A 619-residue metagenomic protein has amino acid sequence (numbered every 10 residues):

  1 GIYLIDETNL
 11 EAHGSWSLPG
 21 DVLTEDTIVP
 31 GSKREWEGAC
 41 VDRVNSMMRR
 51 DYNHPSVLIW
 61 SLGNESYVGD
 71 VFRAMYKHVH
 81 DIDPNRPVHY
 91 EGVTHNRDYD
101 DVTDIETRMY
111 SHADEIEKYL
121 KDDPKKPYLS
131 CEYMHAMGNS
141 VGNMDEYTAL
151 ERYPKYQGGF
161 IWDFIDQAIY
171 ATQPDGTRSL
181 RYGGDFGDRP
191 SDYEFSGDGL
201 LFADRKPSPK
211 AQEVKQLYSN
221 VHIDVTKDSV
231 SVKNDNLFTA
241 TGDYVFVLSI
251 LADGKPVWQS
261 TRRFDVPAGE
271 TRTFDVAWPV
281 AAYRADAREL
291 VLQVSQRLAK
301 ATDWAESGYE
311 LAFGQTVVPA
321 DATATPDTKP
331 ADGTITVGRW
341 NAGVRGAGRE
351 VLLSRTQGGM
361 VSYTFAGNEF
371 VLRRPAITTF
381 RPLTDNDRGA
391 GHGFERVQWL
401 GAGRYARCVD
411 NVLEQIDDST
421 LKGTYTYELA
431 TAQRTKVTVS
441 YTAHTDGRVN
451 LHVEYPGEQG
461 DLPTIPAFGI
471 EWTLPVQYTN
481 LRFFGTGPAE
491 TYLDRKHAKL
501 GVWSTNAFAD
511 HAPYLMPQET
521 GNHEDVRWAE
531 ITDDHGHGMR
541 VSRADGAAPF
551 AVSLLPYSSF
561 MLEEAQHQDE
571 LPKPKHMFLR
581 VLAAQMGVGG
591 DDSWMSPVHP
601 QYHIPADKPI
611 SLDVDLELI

Functional and structural regions predicted by a protein language model:
G1-S231, D235-P256: Extended substrate-binding grooves/exosites of carbohydrate-active enzymes
T8, S260-R262, G314: Short hydrophobic alpha-helix segments
Y244-F246, L251-R288: Intrinsically disordered, low-complexity Pro/Gly/Ser/Thr-rich segments with frequent PxxP/GP/PP motifs and embedded
P256, S307-L311: Short, exposed coil/turn segments at beta-strand boundaries within extracellular/luminal domains
A277-A287, K300-T302, Q315-I619: Beta-strand/loop-rich accessory regions of lumenal/periplasmic or secreted enzymes, predominantly carbohydrate-active
L290-A299: Internal, hydrophobic beta-strand segments that form the core of beta-sheet-rich folds
